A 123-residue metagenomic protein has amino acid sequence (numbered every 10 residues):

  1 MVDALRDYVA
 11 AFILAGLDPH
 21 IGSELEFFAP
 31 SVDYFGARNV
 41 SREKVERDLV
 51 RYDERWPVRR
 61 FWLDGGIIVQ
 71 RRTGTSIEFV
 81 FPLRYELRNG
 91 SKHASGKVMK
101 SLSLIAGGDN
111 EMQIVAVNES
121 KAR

Functional and structural regions predicted by a protein language model:
M1-D18, E26-P30: Short, low-complexity N-terminal intrinsically disordered segments enriched in polar/charged residues
L25-W62: Short solvent-exposed beta->alpha transition segments
F28-S31, R38-N39, I67, F81-Y85 (+2 more regions): A mature extracytoplasmic/lumenal domain signature
A29, L87-N89, G107: Acidic surface patches and DE-rich sequence motifs
V50-A94: Surface-exposed, charged secondary-structure patches
A94-R123: Short beta-strand edge/turn micro-motifs at domain boundaries
